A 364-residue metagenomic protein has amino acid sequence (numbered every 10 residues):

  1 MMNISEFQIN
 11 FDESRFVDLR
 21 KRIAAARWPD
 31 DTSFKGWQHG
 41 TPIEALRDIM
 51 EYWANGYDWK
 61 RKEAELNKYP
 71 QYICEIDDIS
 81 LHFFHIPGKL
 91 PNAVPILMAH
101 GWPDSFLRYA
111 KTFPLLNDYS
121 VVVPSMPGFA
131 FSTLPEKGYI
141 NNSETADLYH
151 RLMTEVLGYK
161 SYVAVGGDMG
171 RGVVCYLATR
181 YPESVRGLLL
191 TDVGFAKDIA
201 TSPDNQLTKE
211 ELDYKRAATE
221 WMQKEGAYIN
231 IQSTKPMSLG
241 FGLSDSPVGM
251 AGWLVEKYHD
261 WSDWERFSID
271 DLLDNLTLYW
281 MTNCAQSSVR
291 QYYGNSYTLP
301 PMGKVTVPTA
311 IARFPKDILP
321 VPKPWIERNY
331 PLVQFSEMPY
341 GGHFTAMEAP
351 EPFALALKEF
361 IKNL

Functional and structural regions predicted by a protein language model:
M2-Q8, D12-V17, I23, R27 (+1 more regions): Alpha/beta-hydrolase
R15-P87, D271, W280, Q286-P300: Non-catalytic accessory segments flanking enzyme active sites
W59-R61, L107, K111, M126-I140 (+2 more regions): Glycine-rich "HGGG/HGxG" loop immediately N-terminal to the catalytic nucleophile of the alpha/beta-hydrolase
A93-G101: Short beta-strand element of the alpha/beta-hydrolase
L107-V121: Short amphipathic alpha-helix adjacent to the substrate-entry channel of hydrolases
L115-D118, L157-T208: Conserved hydrolase catalytic core segment
S143-Y162: Conserved acidic catalytic loop of the alpha/beta-hydrolase fold
Q232-L364: C-terminal subdomain of alpha/beta-hydrolase-fold enzymes, centered on the catalytic histidine and its supporting
